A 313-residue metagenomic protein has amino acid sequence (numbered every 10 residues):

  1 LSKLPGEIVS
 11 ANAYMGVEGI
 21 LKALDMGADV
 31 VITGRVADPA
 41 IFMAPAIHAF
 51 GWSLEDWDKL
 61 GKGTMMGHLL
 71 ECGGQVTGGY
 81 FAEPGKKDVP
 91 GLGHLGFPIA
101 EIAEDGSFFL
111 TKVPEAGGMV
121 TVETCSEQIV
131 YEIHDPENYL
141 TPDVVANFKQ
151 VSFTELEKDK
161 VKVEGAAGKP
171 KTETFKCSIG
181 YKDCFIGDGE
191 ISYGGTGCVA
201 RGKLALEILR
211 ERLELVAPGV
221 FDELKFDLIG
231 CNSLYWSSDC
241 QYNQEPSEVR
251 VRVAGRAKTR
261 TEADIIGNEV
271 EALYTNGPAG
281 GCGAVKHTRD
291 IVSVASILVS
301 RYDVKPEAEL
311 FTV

Functional and structural regions predicted by a protein language model:
L1-T33: An acidic, phosphate/nucleotide-engaging active-site surface
M15-G19, M26, L60-T64, V120 (+8 more regions): Conserved active-site and cofactor/substrate-binding residues in soluble primary-metabolism enzymes
L24, A28, L54, L69-T77 (+5 more regions): Structural signal for hydrophobic packing residues in well-ordered secondary-structure cores of soluble enzyme domains
R35-I41, K258-R260: Gly/Ser/Thr-rich loops at beta-strand to alpha-helix junctions that form or flank small-molecule/cofactor-binding
I41-A44, F81: Short glycine-/acidic-enriched loop or helix-start segments at secondary-structure transitions that form or flank
P45-D56: A glycine- and small-aliphatic-rich helix-loop capping segment at beta-alpha/alpha-beta transitions that lines
L60-P170, I186: A conserved active-site cap/scaffold subdomain adjacent to cofactor or substrate pockets
E164-V313: C-terminal non-catalytic interaction/assembly regions of soluble proteins
